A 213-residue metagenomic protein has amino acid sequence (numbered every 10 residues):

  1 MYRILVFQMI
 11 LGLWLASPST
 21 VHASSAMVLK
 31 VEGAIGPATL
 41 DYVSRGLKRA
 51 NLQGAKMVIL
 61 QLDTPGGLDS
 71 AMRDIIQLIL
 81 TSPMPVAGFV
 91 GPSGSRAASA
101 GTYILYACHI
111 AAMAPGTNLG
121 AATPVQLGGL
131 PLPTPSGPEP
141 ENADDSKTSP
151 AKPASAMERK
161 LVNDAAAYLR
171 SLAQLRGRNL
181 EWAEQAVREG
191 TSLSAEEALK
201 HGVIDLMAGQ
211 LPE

Functional and structural regions predicted by a protein language model:
Y2, V6, L211-E213: Helix-enriched interaction subdomains in cytosolic or periplasmic regions, typified by TIR/SEFIR signaling/NADase cores
I4-P18: Bacterial N-terminal signal peptides
V21-E213: Soluble extramembrane regions of membrane proteins in the secretory/endomembrane system
